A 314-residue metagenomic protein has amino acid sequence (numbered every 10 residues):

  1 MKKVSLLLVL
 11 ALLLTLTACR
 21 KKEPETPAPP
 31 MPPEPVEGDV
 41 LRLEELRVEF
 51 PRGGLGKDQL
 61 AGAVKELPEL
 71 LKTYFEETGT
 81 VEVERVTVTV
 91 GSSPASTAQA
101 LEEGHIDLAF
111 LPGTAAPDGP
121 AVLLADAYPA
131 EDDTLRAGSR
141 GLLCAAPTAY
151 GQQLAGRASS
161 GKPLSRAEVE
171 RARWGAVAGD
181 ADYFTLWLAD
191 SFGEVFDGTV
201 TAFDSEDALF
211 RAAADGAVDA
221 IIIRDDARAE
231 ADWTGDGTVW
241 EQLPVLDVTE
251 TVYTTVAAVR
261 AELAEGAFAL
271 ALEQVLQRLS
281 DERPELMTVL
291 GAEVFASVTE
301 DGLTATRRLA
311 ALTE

Functional and structural regions predicted by a protein language model:
T15-A18: C-terminal motif of bacterial Sec signal peptides marking the signal peptidase cleavage site
M31-D118: Extracytoplasmic small-molecule ligand-binding "clamshell" domains of the periplasmic binding protein/Venus flytrap
L41-G53, L124-A145, G151, G235-L276 (+1 more regions): Periplasmic-binding protein-like
L43-E77, L135-R211, D215, D226 (+1 more regions): Bilobed "Venus flytrap"/periplasmic-binding protein-like clamshell domains and structurally analogous long
V81-Q99, Y128, T199-R211, D215: Short helix-initiation/N-cap motifs at beta->coil->alpha
E82-R85, S159-E194, L270-E314: Ligand-binding clefts/hinges and TM-proximal coupling segments of bilobed small-molecule sensing domains
A95-E168: Acidic, polar ligand-binding/catalytic clefts
A109-A121, A214-D215, D219-L243, T249-T251: A ligand-binding cleft/hinge motif common to bilobed small-molecule-binding domains
